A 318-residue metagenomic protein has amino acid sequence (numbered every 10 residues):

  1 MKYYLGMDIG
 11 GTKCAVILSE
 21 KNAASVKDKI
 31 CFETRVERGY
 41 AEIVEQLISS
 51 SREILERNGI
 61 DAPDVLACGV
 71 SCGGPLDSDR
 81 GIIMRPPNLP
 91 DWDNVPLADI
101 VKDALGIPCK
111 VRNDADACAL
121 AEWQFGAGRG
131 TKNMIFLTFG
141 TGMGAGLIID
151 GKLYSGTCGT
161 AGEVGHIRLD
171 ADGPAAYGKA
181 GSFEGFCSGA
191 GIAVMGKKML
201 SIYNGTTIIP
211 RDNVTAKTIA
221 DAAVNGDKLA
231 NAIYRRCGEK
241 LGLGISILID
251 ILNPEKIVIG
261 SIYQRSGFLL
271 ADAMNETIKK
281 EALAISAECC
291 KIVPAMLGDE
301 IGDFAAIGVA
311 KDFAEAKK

Functional and structural regions predicted by a protein language model:
M1-A67, D77-I82, V101-I107, Q124-T131 (+1 more regions): ATP-binding/phosphotransfer module of carbohydrate and carboxylate kinases, centering on a glycine-rich
I30-C31, N88, C158: Short clusters of small/polar residues that mark proteolytic maturation junctions
E33-R35, D91-W92, A161-E163, L169: A short acidic/small-residue loop/turn micro-motif
G81-W92: A charged helix-plus-loop insertion that forms the helical arch/lid used to bind and gate nucleic-acid substrates
C109-N113: General beta-strand structural signal in soluble alpha/beta enzymes
A119: Acidic/histidine-rich catalytic cores of soluble enzymes
R129-C187: Glycine-rich phosphate-binding loop of actin/hexokinase-like ATP-binding domains
